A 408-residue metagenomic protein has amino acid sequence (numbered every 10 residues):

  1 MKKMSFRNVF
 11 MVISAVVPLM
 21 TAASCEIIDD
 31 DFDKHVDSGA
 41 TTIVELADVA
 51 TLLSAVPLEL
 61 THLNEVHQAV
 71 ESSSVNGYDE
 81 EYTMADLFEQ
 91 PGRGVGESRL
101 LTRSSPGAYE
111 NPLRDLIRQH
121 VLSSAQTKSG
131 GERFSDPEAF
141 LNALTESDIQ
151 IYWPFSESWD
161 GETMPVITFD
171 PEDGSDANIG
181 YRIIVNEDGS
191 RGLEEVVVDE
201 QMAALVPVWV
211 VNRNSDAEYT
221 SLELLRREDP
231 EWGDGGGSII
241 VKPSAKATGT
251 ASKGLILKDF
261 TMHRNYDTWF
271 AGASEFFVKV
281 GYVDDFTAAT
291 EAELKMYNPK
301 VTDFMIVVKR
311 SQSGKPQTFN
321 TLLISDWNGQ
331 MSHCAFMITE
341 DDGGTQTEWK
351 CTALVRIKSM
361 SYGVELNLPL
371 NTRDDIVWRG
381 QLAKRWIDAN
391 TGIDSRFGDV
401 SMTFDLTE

Functional and structural regions predicted by a protein language model:
K2-M11: Bacterial N-terminal signal peptides that target proteins for export
M20-S24: C-terminal motif of bacterial Sec signal peptides marking the signal peptidase cleavage site
E26-A251: Acidic/polar, low-complexity intrinsically disordered N-terminal segments immediately downstream of a Sec signal
K246-A271: Short amphipathic, basic-aromatic surface patches that mediate peripheral association with negatively charged
V278, Q312-M360: Eukaryotic beta-sheet cores, primarily in C2 and C2-like/PH beta-sandwich modules
G281-T287: Change "in extracellular beta-sheet-rich domains … of secreted and cell-surface proteins" to "in beta-sheet-rich domains
T287-W327: Tryptophan-paired
D342-E408: C2-type phospholipid-binding modules
